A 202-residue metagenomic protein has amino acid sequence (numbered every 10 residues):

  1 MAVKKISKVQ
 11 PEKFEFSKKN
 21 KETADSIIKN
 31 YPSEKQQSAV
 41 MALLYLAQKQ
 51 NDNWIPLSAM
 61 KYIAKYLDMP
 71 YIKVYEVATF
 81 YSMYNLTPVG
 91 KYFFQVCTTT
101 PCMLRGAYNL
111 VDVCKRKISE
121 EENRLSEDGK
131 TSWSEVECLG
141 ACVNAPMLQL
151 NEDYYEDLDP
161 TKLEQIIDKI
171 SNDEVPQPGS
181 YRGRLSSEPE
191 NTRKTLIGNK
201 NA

Functional and structural regions predicted by a protein language model:
M1-A202: Signature of N-terminal electron-transfer/Fe-S-associated modules in redox systems
